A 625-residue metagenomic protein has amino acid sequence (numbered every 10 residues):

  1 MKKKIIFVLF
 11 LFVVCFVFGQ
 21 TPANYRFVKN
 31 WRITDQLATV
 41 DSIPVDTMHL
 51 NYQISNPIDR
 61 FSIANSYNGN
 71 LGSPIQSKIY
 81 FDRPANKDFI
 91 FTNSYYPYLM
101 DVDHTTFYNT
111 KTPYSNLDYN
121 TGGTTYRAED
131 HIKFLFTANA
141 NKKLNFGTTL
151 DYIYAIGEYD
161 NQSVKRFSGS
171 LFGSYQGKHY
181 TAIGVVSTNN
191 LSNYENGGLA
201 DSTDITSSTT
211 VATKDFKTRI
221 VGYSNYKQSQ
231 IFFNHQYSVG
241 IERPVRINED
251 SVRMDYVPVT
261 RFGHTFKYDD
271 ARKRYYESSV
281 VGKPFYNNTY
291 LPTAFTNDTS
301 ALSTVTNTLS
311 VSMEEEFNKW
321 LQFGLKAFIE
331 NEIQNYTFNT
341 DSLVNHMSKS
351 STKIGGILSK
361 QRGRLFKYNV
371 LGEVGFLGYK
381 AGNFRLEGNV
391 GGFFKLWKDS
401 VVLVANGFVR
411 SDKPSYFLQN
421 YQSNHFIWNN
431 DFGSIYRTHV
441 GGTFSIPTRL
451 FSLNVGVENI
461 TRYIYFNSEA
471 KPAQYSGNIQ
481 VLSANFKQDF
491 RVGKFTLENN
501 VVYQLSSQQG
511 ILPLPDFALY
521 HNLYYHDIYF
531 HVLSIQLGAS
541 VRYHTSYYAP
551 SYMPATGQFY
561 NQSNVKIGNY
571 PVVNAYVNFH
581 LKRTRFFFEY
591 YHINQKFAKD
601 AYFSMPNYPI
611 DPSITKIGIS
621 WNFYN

Functional and structural regions predicted by a protein language model:
K2-K4, T181-A182: Short secondary-structure capping/junction motifs at helix and strand boundaries
K4, F10, G19, A85 (+4 more regions): Exposed, low-structure sequence patches enriched in small/polar residues
F7-V8, Y25: Short helix-onset patch at the extreme N-terminus, typifying the N->h transition of secretory signal peptides
Q20-S229, S238-E249, R253, K395-S400 (+4 more regions): Membrane-proximal, glycine/serine-rich, low-complexity loop/turn segments characteristic of large bacterial
Y286-Y290: N-terminal low-complexity tails
